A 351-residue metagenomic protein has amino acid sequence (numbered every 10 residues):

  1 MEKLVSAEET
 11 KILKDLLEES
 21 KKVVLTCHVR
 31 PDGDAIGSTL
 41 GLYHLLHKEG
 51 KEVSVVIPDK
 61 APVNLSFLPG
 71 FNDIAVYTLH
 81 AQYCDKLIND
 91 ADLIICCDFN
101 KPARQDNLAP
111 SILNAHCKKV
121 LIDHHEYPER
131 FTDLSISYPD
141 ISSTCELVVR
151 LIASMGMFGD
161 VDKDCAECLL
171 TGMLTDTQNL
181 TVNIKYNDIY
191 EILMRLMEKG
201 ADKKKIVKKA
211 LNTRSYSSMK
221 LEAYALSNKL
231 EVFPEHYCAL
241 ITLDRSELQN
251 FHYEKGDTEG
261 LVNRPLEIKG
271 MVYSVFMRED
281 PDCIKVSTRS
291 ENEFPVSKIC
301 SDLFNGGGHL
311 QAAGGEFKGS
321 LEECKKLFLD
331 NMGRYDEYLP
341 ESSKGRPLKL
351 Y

Functional and structural regions predicted by a protein language model:
E2-V29, G37-P69, D73-A75, Q82-D85 (+2 more regions): Hydrophobic helix-and-loop "lid/oligomerization" segment in the mid-to-C-terminal part of catalytic domains
L25, I95-D98, D123: Redox-cofactor binding/interface segments in oxidoreductases and associated redox assembly factors
V29-P31, F99-P102, H125-Y127, R245-S246: Short glycine-rich anion-binding loops that position phosphate/pyrophosphate groups of nucleotides and phosphorylated
G33-T39, P102-D106: Short glycine/serine/threonine-rich phosphate/pyrophosphate-binding segments that cradle anionic phosphate groups
E49-E52, N114-K118: A short helix->loop->beta-strand "cap" motif at the edges of active sites that frequently abuts
H80, D90, C96, N100-D106: Non-DNA-binding regulatory cores of transcription-related proteins, predominantly C-terminal effector-binding
I88, P110-C117: Short, conserved loop/helix-junction motifs that constitute active-site signature segments in enzyme catalytic cores
I122-I192: Short alpha-helices
